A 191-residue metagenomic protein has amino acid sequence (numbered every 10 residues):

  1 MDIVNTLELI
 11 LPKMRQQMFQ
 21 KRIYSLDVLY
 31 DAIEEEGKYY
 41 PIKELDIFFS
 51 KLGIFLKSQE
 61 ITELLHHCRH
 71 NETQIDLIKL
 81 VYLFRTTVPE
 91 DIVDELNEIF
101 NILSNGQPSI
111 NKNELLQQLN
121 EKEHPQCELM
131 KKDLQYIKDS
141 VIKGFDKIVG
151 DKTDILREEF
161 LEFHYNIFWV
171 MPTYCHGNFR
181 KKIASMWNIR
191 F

Functional and structural regions predicted by a protein language model:
M1-G37, I42-I47, K51-H67, Q74-G106 (+2 more regions): EF-hand Ca2+-binding helix-loop-helix modules
M1-Q17, M130, H176, R180-F191: Extended, compositionally biased polar/charged segments
K57, I61, M130, L134-I137: Membrane-interface starts of transmembrane alpha-helices
H67-Q126, Y136-F191: EF-hand and EF-hand-like Ca2+-sensor regions
